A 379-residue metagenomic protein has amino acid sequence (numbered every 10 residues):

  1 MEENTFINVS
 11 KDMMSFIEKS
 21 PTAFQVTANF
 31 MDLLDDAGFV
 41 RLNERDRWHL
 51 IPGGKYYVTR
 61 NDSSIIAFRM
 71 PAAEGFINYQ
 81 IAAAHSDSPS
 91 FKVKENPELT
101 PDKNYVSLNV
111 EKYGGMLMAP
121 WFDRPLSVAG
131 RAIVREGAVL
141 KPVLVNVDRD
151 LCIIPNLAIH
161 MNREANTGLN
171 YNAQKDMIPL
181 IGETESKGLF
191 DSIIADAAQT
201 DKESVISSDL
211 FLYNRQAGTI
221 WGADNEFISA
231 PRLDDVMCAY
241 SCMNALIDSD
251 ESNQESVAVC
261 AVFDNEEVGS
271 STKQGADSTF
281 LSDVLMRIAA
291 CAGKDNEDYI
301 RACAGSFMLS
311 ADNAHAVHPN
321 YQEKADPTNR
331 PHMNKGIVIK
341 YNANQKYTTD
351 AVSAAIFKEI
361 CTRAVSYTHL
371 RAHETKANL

Functional and structural regions predicted by a protein language model:
E2-F24: N-terminal capping segment at the start of a domain
R41, D46-V93: Acidic/His- and Gly-rich active-site-bordering loop/insert found across diverse amide/peptide-bond hydrolases
N61-A67, A73-E74, V145-P231, D248-S252: Soluble metallo-hydrolase cores and metallopeptidase-like ectodomains found primarily in the secretory/periplasmic
N78-E164: A generic, well-ordered mixed alpha/beta core segment in the N-terminal half of proteins
S86-S88, P97, G114-M116, E136 (+3 more regions): Acidic, glycine-rich active-site loops and adjacent beta-strand->loop/helix elements that engage anionic groups
E164-L189, G269-R363: Metal-dependent peptidase/peptidase-like ectodomains
S229-G269: Alpha-helical metal-binding/catalytic segments enriched in His/Glu/Asp
T368-T375: Conserved small/polar residues in nucleotide/adenosyl-binding loops
